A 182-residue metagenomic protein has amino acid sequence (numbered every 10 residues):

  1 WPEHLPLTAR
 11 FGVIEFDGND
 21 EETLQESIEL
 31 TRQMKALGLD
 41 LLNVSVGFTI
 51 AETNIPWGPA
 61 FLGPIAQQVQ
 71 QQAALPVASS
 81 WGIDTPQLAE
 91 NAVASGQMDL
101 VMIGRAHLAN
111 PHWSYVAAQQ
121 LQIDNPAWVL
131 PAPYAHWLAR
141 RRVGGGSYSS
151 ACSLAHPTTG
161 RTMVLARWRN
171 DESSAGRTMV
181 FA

Functional and structural regions predicted by a protein language model:
W1-S153, F181-A182: Flavin-dependent oxidoreductase catalytic cores
T158-L165, S174-F181: Long, intrinsically disordered low-complexity tandem-repeat segments
